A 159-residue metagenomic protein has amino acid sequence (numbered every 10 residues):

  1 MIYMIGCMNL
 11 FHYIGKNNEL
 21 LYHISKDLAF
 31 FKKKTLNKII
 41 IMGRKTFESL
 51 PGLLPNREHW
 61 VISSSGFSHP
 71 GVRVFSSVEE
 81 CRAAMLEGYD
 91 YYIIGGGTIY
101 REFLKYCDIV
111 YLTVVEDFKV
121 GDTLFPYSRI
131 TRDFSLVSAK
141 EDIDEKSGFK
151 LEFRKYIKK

Functional and structural regions predicted by a protein language model:
M1-K159: Enzymes that bind and transform nitrogen-containing heteroaromatic metabolites
